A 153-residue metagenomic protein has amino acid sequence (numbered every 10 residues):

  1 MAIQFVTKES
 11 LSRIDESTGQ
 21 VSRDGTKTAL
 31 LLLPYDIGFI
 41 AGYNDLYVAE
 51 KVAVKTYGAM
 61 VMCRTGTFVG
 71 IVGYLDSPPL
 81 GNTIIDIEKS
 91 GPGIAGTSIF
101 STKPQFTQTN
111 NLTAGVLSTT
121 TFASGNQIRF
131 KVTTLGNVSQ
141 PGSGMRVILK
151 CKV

Functional and structural regions predicted by a protein language model:
M1-G19, K152-V153: Short, intrinsically disordered N-terminal pre-domain segments
L11, Q20, L32, I40-A41 (+2 more regions): Short linear motifs centered on Gly/Pro in flexible linkers and helix caps
T18-Q20, Y43, G66, S124-F130: Glycine-centered small-residue hotspots that permit tight backbone geometry or close packing
K27-I85, N137-V153: Beta-sheet-rich sandwich/jelly-roll-like modules and their strand-loop junctions
G73-N126: Terminal beta-strand-rich extracellular "head" domains that mediate receptor/glycan or other ligand binding
F130-V138: Short beta-strand-plus-loop segments that form exposed binding edges in beta-rich domains
